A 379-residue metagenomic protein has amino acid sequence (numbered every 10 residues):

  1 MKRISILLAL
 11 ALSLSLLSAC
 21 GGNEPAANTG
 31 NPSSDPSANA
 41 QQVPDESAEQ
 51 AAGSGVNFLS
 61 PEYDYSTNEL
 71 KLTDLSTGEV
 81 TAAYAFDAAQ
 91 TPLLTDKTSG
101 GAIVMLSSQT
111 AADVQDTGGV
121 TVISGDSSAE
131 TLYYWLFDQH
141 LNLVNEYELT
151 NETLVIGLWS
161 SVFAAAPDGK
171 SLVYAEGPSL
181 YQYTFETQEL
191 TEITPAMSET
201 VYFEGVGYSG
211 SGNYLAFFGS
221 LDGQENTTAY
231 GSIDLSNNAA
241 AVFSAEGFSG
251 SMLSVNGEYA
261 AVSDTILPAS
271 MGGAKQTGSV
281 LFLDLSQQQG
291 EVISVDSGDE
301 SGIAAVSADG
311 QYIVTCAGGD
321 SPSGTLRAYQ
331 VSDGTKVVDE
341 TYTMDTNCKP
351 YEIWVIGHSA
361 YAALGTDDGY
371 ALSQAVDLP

Functional and structural regions predicted by a protein language model:
S15-A19: C-terminal motif of bacterial Sec signal peptides marking the signal peptidase cleavage site
G21-E24: Bacterial signal peptide processing site
E49-A52, A88-T98, T153-A165, E199-Y208 (+3 more regions): Repeated scaffold domains used in trafficking and secretory/extracellular systems, primarily beta-propellers
F58, A102-I103, L172, L215 (+3 more regions): Hydrophobic beta-strand positions that form the internal "hydrophobic ladder" of WD40/Gbeta-like beta-propeller blades
T67-L70, A112-W135, P178-Y181, G223-G231 (+3 more regions): Structural motif
L75-G78, D138-N142, T184-Q188, I233-N238 (+3 more regions): Short loop/turn segments that connect beta-strands within beta-propeller blades
E79-A85, L143-V155, E189-M197, N238-S244 (+2 more regions): A short beta-strand motif characteristic of beta-propeller blades
N347-P379: Blade-level signature of beta-propeller repeat domains, shared across WD40, Kelch, NHL, RCC1 and BNR/Asp-box propellers
